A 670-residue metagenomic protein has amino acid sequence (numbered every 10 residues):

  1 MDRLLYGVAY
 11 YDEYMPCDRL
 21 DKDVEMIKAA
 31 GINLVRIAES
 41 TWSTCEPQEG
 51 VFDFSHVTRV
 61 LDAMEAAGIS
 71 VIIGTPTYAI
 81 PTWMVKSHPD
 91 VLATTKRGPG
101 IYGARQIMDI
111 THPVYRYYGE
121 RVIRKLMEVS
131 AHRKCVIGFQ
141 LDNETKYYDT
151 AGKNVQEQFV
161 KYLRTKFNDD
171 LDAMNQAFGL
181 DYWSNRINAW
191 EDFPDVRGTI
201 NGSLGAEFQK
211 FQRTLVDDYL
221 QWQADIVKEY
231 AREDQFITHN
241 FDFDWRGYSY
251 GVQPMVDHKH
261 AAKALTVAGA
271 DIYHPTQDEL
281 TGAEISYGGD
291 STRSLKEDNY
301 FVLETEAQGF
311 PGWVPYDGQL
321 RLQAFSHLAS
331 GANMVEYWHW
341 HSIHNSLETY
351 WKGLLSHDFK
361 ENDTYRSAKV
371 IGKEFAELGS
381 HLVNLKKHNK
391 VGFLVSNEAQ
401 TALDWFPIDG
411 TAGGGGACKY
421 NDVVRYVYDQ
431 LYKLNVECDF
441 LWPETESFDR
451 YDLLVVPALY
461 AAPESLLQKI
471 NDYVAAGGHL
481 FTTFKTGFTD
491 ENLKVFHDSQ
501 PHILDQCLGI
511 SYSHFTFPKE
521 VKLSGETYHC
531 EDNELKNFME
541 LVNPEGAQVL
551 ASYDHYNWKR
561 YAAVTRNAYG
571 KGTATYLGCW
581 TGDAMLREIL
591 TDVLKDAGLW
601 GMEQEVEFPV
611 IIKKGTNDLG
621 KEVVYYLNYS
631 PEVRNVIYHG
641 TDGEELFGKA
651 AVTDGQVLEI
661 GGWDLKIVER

Functional and structural regions predicted by a protein language model:
D2-Y6, G31-N33, E65-V71, H132-I137 (+7 more regions): Short, well-ordered coil/turn segments that N-cap beta-strands
L5, A38-E39, C45-G50, S55 (+6 more regions): Aromatic- and acidic-residue-enriched carbohydrate-binding clefts of CAZyme catalytic domains
L5-M15, S40-S55, I101-E120, T145-D149 (+7 more regions): The substrate-binding groove and active-site-proximal loops of carbohydrate-active enzymes, especially glycoside
V8, I27, V35, M64 (+8 more regions): Conserved, mostly hydrophobic/aromatic
Y14-A29, G119-K125, Y248-A261, Y316-A324 (+1 more regions): Short, acidic/polar
D21-A29, L34-G100, M127, W222-A231 (+1 more regions): Aromatic-lined substrate-binding rim segments of carbohydrate-active enzymes
G100-V267, D271-D278, G282-E284: Polysaccharide-binding and catalytic clefts of secreted carbohydrate-active enzymes
F193, E233, A262-R670: Carbohydrate-binding surfaces of carbohydrate-active enzymes
